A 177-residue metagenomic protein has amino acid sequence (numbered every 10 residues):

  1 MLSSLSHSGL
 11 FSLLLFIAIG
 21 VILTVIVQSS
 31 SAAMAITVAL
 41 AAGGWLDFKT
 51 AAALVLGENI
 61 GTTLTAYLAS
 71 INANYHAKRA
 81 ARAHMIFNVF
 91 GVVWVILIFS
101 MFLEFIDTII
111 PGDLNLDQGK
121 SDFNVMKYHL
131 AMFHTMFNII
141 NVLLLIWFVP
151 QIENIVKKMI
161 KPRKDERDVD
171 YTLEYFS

Functional and structural regions predicted by a protein language model:
M1-I22, L40: Helix-loop-helix hairpins and the membrane-proximal interhelical loops of multi-pass alpha-helical transport proteins
M1-S6, F105-S121: Membrane-interface helix termini and inter-helical loops of multi-pass transporters
S8, G20, T24, T50-E58 (+3 more regions): Alpha-helical transmembrane segments of multi-pass membrane proteins, especially transporters and channels
I17, V21-V25, S29-A33, E58-Y67 (+4 more regions): Transmembrane alpha-helical segments of multi-pass membrane transport proteins and ion-pumping complexes
T24-G61, S70-N72, F99, T108 (+1 more regions): Membrane-interfacial helix-loop connectors
A77-F90, L116-Q151: Structural signal for the N-terminal portions of transmembrane helices and their immediately preceding loop/interface
V95-N115, V149-N154: Juxtamembrane/transmembrane-helix interface segments of polytopic membrane transporters
I139, I146-S177: Non-transmembrane accessory domains of multi-pass membrane transporters/channels
